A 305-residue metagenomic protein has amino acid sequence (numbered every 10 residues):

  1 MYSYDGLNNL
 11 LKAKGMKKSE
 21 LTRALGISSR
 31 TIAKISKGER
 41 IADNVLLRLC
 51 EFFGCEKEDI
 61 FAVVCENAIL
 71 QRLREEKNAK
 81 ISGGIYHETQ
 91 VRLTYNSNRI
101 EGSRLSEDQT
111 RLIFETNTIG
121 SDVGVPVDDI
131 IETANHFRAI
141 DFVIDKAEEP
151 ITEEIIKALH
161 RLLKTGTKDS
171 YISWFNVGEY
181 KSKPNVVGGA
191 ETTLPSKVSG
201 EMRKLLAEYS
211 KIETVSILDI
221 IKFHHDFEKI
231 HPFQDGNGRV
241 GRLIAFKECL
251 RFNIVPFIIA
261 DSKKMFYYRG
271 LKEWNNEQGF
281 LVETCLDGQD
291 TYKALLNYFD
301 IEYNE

Functional and structural regions predicted by a protein language model:
M1-E20, A24: A short, Lys/Arg-rich alpha-helix, primarily the initiator
S19, R30, E58: Key DNA-contact positions within bacterial/archaeal DNA-binding proteins
S19, V63-E305: FIC/Doc superfamily catalytic core
G26-I41: Recognition helix of helix-turn-helix/homeodomain-like DNA-binding domains that insert into the DNA major groove
N44-D59: DNA major-groove recognition helix of helix-turn-helix/homeodomain DNA-binding modules
